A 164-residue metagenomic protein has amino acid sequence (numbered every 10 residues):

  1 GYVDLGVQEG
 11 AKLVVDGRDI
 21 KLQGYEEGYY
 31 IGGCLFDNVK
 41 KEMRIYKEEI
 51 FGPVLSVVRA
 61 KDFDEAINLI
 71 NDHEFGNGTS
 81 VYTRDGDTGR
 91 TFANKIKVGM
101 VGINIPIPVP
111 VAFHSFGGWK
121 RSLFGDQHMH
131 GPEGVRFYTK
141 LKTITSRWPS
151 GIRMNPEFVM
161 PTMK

Functional and structural regions predicted by a protein language model:
Y2-V3: Alpha-helical packing segments of well-folded alpha/beta enzyme cores
G10-D19: Short secondary-structure junctions
Q23-K164: Conserved C-terminal structural/oligomerization subdomain of aldehyde/semialdehyde dehydrogenase
